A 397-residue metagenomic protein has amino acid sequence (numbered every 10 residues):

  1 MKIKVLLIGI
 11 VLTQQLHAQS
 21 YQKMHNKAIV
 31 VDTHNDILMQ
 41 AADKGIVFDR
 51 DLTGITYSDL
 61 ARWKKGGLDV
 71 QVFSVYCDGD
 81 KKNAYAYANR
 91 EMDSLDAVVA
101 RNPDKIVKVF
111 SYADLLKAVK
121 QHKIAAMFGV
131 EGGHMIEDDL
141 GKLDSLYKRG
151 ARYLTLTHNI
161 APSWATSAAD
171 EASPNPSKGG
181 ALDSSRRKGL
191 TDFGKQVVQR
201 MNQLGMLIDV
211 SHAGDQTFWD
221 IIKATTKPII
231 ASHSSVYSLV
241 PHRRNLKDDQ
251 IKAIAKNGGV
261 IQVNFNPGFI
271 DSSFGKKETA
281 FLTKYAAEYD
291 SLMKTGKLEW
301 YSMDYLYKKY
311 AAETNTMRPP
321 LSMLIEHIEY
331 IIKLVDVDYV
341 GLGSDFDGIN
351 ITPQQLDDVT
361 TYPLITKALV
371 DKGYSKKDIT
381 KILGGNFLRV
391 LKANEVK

Functional and structural regions predicted by a protein language model:
M1-M24: Bacterial Sec-dependent N-terminal signal peptides
K2-K4, R152, R200, H233 (+2 more regions): Basic side chains
G9, K227-P228, G259-V260: Conserved active-site beta-strand-loop modules that form the wall/rim of enzyme catalytic pockets and either contain
L12-Q14, K44, W219, R243: Alpha-helical transmembrane segments and their juxtamembrane interfaces
Q19-S184, P241-K397: N-terminal hydrophobic targeting/anchoring segments and the immediately downstream early-domain regions of hydrolases
R149-I230, S235-R244: Divalent metal-binding pocket/active-site signature
